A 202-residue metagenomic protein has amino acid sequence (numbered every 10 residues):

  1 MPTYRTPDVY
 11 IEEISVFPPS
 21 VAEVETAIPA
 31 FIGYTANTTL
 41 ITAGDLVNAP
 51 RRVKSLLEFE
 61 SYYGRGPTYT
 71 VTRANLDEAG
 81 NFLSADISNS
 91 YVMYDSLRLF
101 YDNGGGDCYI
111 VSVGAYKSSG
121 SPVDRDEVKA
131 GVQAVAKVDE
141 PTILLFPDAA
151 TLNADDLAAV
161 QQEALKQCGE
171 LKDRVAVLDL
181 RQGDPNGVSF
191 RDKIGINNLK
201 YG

Functional and structural regions predicted by a protein language model:
M1-G202: Surface-exposed assembly/interface segments
